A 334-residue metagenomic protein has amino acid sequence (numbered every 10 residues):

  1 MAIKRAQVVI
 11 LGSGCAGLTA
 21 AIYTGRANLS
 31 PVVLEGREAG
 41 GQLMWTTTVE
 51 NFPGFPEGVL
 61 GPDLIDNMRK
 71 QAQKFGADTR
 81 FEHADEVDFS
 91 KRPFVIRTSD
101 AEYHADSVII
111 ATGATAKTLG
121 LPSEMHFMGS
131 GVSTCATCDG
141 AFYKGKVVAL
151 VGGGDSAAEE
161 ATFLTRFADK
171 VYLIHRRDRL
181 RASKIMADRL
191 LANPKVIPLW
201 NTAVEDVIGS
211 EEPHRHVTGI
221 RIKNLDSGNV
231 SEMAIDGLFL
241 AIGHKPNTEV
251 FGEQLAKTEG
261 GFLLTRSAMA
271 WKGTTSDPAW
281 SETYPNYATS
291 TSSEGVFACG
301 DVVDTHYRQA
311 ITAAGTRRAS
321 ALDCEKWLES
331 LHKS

Functional and structural regions predicted by a protein language model:
A6-F75, K146, A158-K184, L191 (+2 more regions): Beta1-alpha1 glycine-rich phosphate/pyrophosphate-binding loop at the start of Rossmann-like nucleotide-binding domains
S13, T112-G113, I242-G243: Glycine-rich, N-terminal phosphate-binding loop of Rossmann-like dinucleotide-binding domains
G14-C15, E38, A114-A116, D155-S156 (+1 more regions): Residue-level detector of alpha-helix initiation sites
R69-K91, V95-T98, E102-Y103, T165-T283 (+1 more regions): A Rossmann-like FAD-binding core segment of flavoenzymes
A114-F167: Glycine-rich dinucleotide-binding loop and its adjacent helix/turn
G120, H126-F142, I242-Y307: FAD-site-proximal beta/loop scaffold in flavoenzymes
A158-E160, E282, Y287-A288, S293 (+1 more regions): A conserved FAD-binding loop/helix module that cradles the flavin
